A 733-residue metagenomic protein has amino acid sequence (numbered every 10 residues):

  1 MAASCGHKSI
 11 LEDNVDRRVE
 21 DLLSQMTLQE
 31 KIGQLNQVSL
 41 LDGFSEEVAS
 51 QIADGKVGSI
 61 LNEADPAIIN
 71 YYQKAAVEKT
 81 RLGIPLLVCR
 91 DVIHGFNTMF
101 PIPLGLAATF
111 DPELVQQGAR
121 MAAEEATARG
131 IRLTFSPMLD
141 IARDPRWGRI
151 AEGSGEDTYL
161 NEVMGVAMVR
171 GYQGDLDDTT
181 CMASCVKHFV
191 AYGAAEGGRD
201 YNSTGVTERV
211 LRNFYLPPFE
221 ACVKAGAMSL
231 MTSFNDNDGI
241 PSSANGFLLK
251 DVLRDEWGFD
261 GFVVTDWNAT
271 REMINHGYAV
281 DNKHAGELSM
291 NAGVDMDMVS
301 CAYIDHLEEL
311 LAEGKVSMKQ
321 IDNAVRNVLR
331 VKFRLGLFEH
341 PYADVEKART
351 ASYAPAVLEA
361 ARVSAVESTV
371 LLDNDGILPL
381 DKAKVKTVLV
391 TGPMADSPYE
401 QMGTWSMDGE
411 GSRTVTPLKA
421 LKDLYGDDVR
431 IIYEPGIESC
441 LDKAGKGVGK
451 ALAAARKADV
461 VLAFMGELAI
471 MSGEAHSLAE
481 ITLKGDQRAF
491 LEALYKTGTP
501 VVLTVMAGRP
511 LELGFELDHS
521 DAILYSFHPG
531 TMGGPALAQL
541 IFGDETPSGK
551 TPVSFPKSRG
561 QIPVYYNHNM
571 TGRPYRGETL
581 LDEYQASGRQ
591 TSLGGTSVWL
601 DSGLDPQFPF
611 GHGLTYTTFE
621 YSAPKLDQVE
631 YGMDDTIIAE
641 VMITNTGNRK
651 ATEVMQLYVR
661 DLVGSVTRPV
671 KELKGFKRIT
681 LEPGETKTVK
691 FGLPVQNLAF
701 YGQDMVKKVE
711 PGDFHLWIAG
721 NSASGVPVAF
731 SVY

Functional and structural regions predicted by a protein language model:
A2-F700, K708-S722, Y733: Glycoside hydrolase catalytic-domain context in secreted enzymes
V726-F730: Edge beta-strands of extracellular beta-sandwich domains
